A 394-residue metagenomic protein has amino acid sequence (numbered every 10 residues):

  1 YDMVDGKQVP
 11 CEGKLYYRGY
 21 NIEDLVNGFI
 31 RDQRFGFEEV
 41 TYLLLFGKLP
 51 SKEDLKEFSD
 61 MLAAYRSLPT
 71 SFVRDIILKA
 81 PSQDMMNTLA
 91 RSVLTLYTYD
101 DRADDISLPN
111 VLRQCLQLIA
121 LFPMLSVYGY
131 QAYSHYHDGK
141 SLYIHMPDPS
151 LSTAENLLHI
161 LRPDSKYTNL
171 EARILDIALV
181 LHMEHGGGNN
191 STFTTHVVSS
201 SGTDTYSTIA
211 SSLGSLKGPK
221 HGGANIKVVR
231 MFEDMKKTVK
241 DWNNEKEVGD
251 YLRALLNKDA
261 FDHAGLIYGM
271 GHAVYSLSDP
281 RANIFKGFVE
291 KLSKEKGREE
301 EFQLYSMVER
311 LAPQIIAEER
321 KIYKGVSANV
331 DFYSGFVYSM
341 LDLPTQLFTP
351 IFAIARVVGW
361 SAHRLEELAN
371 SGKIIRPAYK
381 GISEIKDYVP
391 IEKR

Functional and structural regions predicted by a protein language model:
Y1-R394: Non-transmembrane, aqueous-exposed alpha-helical and coiled segments at domain scale
